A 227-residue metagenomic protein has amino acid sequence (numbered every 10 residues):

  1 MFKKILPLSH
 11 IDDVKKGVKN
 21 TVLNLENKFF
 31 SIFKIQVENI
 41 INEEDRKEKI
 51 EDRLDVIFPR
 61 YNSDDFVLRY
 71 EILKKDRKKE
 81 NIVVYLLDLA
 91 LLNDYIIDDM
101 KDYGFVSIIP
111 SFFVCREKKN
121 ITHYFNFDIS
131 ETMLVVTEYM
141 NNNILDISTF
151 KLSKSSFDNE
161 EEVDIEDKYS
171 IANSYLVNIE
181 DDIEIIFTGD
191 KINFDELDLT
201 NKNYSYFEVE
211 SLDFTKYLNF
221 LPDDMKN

Functional and structural regions predicted by a protein language model:
M1-N227: Hydrophobic/aromatic-enriched cytosolic interaction surfaces used to assemble or bind macromolecules
